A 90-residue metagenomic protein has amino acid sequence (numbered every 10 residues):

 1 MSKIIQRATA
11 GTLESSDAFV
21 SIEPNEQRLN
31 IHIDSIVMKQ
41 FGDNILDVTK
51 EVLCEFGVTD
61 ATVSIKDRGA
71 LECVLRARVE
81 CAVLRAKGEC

Functional and structural regions predicted by a protein language model:
M1-C90: N-terminal intrinsically disordered, cationic/polar leader segments that include organellar targeting peptides
